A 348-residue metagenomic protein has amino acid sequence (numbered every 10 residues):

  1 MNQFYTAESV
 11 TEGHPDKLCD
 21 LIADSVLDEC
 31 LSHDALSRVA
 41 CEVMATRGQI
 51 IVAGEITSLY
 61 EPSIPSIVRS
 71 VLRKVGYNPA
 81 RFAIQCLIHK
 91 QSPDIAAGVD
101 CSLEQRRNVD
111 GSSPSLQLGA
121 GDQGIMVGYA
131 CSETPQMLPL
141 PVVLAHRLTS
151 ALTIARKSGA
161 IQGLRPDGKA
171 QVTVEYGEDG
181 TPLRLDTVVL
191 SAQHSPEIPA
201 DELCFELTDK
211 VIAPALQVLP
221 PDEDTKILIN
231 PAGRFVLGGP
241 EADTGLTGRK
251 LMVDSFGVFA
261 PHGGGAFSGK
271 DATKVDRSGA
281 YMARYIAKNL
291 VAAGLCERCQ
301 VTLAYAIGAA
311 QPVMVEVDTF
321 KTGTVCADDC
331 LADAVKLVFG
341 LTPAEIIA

Functional and structural regions predicted by a protein language model:
M1-A40, A45: N-terminal, positively charged regions that mediate nucleic acid binding
T6, G48, S66, R73 (+1 more regions): Glycine-rich, mobile lid/loop segments that gate access to catalytic sites or pores
E8-V10, H14-C19, L118-T134, V236-A260 (+1 more regions): Conserved phosphate/anionic-ligand binding catalytic regions in large, soluble enzymes, centered on
E12-L31, A130-S150, K270-G294: Alpha-helical support elements that line or immediately flank enzyme active sites and cofactor-binding pockets
V39-C41, G168-V174, T225-I229, C296-A306: A short glycine-rich, hydrophobically flanked beta-strand micro-motif that places a catalytic Asp/Glu for divalent metal
A40-S58, I307-Q311: Short, charge-patterned binding micro-sites
T46, R298, A304-A348: Internal helix-turn-beta structural module
E197-L290: Glycine-rich anion/phosphate-binding loop at the beta-strand->alpha-helix junction
